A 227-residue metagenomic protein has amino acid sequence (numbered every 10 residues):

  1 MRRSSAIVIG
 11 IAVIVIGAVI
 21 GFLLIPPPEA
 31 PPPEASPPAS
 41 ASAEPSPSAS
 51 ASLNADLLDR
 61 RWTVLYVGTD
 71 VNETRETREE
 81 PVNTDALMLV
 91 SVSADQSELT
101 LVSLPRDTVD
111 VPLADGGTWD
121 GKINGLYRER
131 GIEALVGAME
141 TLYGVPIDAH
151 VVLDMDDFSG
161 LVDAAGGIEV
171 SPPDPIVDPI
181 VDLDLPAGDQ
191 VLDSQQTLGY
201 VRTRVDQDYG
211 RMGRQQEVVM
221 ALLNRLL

Functional and structural regions predicted by a protein language model:
R2-L227: Non-catalytic, solvent-exposed segments at the cell envelope interface
